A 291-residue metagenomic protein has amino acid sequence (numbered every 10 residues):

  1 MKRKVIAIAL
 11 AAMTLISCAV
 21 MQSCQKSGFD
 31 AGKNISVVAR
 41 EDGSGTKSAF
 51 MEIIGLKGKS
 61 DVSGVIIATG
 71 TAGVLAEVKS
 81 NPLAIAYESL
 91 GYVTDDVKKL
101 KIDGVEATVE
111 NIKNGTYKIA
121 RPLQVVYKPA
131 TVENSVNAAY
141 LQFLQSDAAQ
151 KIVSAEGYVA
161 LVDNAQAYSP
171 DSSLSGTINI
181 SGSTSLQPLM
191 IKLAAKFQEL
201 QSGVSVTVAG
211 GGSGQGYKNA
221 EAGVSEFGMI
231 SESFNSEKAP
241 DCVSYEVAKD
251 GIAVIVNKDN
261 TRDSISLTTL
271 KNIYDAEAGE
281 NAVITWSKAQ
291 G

Functional and structural regions predicted by a protein language model:
M1-K2, P122: Generic N-terminal leader/processing signal
K2-K26: Sec-dependent N-terminal signal peptides of Gram-positive bacterial secreted proteins and lipoproteins
V20, C24-G291: Flexible loop/hinge segments at secondary-structure junctions
